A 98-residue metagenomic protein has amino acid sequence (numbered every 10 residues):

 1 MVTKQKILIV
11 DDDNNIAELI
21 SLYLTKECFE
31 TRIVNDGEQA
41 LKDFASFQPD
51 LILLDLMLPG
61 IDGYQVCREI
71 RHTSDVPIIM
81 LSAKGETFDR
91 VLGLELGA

Functional and structural regions predicted by a protein language model:
M1-A98: N-terminal/domain-start alpha-helical segments
